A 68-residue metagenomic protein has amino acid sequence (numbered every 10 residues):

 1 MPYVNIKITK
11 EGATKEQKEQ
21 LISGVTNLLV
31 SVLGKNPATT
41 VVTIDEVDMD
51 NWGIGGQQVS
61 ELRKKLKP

Functional and structural regions predicted by a protein language model:
P2-P68: A domain-level signal for the structural core that forms small-molecule/cofactor-binding pockets and catalytic centers
